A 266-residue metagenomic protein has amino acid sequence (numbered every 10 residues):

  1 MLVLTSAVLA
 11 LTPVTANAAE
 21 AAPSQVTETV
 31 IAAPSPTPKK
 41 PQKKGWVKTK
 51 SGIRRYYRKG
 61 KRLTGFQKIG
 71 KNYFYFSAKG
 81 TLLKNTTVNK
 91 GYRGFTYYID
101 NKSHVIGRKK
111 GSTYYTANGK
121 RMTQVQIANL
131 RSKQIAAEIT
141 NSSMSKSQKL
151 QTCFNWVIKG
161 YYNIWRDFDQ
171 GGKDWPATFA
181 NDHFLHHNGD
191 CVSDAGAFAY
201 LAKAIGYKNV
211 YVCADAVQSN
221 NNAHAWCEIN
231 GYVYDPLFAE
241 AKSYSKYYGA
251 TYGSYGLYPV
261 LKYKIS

Functional and structural regions predicted by a protein language model:
L2, V8-I127, D169, C213-N230: Extracellular adhesion/carbohydrate-binding repeat motifs centered on closely spaced tryptophans
A16-A18, G80, S132, A136 (+6 more regions): Small-side-chain structural scaffolding
K43-T49, G65, T178-A180, V192-A197: A generic short-segment signal for beta-strand/edge and adjacent turn/coil regions
T81, I158, Y162, Y232: Residue-level marker of positions within ordered structural domains that often coincide with functionally constrained
M122-S132, C153, L257-Y258, K262-S266: Non-catalytic ligand/cofactor/substrate-binding and regulatory segments of enzyme domains
Q126-H183: Secondary-structure boundary elements
K149-C153, H187-A202: Active-site nucleophilic cysteine motif
G196-P259, S266: Hydrophobic/aromatic-rich core segments of domains that either
